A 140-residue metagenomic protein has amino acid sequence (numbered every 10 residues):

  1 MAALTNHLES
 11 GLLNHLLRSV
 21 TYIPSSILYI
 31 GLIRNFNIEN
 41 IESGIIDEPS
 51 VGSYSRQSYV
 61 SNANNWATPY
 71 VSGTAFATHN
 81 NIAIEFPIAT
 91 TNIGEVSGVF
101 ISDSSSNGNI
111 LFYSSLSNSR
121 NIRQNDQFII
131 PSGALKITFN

Functional and structural regions predicted by a protein language model:
M1-G98, D103-N140: Small cysteine-rich, disulfide-bonded extracellular modules of the LU/uPAR three-finger superfamily and closely related
